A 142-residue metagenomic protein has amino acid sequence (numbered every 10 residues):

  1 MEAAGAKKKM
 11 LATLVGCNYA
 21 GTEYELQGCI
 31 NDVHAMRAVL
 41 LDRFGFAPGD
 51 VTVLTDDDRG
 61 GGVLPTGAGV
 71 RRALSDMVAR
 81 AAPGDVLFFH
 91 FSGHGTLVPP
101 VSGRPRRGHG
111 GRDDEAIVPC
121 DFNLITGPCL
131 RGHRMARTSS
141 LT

Functional and structural regions predicted by a protein language model:
M1-A116, N123, L130-R131: Boundary/activation segment at the start of structured domains
L124-T142: Short, intrinsically disordered, charge-balanced linker/junction segments flanking boundaries in proteins
